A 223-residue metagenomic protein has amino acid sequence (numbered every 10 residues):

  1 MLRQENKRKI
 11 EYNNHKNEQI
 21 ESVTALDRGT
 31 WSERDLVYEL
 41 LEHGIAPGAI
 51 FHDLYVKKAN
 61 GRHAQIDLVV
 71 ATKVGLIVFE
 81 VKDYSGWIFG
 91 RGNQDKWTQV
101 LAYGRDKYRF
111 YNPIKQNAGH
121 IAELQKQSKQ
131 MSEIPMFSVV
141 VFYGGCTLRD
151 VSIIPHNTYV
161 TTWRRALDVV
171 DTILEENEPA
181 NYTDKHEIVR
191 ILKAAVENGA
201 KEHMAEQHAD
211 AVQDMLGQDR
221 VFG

Functional and structural regions predicted by a protein language model:
M1-A64, A71-L76, A102-G223: Surface-exposed interaction regions that form or flank ligand-binding interfaces
A71-K96: Active-site beta-strand-loop-beta-strand hairpin of nuclease catalytic cores that positions key catalytic residues
D95-W97, H156-N157: Glycine-rich, phosphate-binding/catalytic loops in enzymes
